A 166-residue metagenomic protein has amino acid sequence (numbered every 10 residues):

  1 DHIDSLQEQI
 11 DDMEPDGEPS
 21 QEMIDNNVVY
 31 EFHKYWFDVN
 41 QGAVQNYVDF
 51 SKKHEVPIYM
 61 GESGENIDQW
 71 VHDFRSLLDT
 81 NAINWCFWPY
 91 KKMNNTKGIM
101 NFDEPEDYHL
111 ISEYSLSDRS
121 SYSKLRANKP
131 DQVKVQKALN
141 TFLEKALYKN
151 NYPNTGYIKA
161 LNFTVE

Functional and structural regions predicted by a protein language model:
D1-W88, M100-E106: Extracellular glycoside hydrolase catalytic/binding regions
W70-E166: Aromatic-rich peripheral "rim/lid" segments of glycoside hydrolase catalytic domains that contact and position glycan
